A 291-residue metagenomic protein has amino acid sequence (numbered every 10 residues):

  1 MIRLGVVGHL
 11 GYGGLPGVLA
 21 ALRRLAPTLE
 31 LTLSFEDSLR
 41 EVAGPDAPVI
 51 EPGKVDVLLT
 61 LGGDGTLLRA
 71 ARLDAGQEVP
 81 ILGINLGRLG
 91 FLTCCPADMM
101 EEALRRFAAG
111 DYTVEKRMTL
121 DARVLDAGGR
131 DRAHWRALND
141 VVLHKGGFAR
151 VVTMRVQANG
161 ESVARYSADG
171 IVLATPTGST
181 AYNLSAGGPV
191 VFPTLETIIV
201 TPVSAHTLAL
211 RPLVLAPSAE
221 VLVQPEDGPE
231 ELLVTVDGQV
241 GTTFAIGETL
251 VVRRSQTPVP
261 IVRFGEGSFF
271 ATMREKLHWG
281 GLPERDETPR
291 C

Functional and structural regions predicted by a protein language model:
M1-V57, L61, D98-T113, V124-W135: ATP/NTP phosphate-donor binding region
H9, L59, G63, N85 (+2 more regions): A residue-level signal for conserved active-site and pocket-lining positions in enzyme catalytic cores
G11, D64-T66, L89, T177-S179: Short glycine-rich anion-binding loops that position phosphate/pyrophosphate groups of nucleotides and phosphorylated
L15-P16, G65-A70, T180-S185: Short glycine/serine/threonine-rich phosphate/pyrophosphate-binding segments that cradle anionic phosphate groups
R69, D74-G87: Gly/Ser-rich helix-loop-strand patches that form or flank binding pockets for ribonucleotide-derived cofactors
L89-D169: Catalytic core of DAGKc-family lipid kinases
L143, N159-S162, A209-C291: ATP/nucleoside-binding phosphotransfer catalytic cores, i.e., glycine-rich phosphate-binding loops
R165-A209: Gly/Ser/Thr-rich active-site loops/lids in small-molecule metabolic enzymes that frequently grip phosphoryl groups
